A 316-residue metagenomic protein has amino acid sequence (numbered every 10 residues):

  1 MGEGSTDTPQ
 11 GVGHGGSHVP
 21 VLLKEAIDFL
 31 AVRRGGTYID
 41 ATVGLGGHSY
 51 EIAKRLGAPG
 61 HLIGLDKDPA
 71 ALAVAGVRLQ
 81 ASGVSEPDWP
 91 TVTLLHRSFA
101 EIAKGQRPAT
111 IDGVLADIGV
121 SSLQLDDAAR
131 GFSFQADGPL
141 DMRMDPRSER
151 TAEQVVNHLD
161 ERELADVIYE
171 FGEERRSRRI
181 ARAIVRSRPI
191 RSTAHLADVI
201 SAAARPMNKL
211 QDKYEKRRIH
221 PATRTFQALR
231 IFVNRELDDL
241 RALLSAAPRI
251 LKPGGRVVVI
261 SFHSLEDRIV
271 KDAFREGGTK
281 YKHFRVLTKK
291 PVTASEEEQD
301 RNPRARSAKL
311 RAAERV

Functional and structural regions predicted by a protein language model:
M1-V316: S-adenosyl-L-methionine-dependent methyltransferase catalytic core, i.e., the SAM/SAH-binding region
